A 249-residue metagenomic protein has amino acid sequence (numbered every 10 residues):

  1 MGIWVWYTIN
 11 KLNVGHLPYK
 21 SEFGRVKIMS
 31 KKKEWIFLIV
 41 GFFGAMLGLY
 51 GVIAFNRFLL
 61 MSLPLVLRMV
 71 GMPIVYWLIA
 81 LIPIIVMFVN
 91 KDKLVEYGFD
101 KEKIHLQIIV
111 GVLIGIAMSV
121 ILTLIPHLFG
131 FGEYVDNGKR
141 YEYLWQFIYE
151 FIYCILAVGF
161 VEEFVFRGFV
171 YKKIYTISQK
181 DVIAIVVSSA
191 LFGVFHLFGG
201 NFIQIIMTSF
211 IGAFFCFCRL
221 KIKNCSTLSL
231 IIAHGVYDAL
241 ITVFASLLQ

Functional and structural regions predicted by a protein language model:
E34-V89: Alpha-helical transmembrane segments in multi-pass membrane proteins
L60-G71, K93-V158, T176: Juxtamembrane helix-loop-helix connectors linking adjacent transmembrane helices in multi-pass membrane enzymes
P73-L81, I148-I152, I206-F214: Membrane-embedded alpha-helical segments of multi-pass membrane proteins, especially the transmembrane helices
I85-L94, C218-L220: Structural signal for the C-terminal ends of transmembrane alpha-helices and the immediately following loop
K103-H105, L144-F147, I177-I183, N201-F202 (+1 more regions): Membrane-helix interface segments
K139-V194: Function-critical hydrophobic alpha-helical transmembrane segments in multi-pass membrane proteins
F202-Q249: Functionally important transmembrane alpha-helices
